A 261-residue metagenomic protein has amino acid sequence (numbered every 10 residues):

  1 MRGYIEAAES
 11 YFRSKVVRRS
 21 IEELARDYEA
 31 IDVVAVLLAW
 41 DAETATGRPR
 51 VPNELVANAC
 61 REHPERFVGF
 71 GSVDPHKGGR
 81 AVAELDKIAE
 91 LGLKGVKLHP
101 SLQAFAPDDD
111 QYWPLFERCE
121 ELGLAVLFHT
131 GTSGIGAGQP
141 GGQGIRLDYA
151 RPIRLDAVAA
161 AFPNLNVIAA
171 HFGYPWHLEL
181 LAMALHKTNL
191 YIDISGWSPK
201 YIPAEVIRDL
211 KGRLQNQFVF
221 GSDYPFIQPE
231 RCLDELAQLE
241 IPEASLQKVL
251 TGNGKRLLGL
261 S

Functional and structural regions predicted by a protein language model:
M1-A30, V34, A83-K87, L214-V219 (+1 more regions): Mid-to-C-terminal alpha-helical segments outside catalytic/metal-binding sites
Y11-V16, G47, V73-P75, L102-F105 (+3 more regions): Short, flexible loop segments at the rims of nucleotide/cofactor-binding pockets, characterized by
R18-L24, V51-A57, A83, R151-L155 (+2 more regions): Alpha-helical scaffolding within the catalytic cores of extracellular/periplasmic polymer-degrading hydrolases
R26-A35, A59-R66, A157-L165: A structural motif corresponding to the C-terminal end of an alpha-helix and its immediate exit/capping segment
V34, A42-A137, R146: Active-site gating/metal-coordination segments in enzymes
V36-A39, S72, I168-A170, D193-S195 (+2 more regions): Short beta-strand segments
V56, C60, G69, I88 (+8 more regions): Conserved, mostly hydrophobic/aromatic
K94-G95, D108-V219: Catalytic pocket-lining loop regions of alpha/beta-barrel enzymes, especially the amidohydrolase/enolase/GH5 lineages
